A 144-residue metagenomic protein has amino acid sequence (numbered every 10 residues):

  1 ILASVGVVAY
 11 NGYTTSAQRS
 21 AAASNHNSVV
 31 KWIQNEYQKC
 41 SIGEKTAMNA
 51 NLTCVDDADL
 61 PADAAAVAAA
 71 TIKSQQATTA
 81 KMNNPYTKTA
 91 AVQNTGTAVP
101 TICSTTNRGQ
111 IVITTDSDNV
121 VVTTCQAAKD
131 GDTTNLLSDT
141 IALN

Functional and structural regions predicted by a protein language model:
I1-S28: Amphipathic alpha-helical segments typified by the pilin-like N-terminal helix that continues immediately C-terminal
G6-A9, I33, M82: A general marker of short, structured functional hotspots
S20-E44: Extended, polar beta-sheet/loop recognition surfaces of beta-rich domains that mediate binding to diverse ligands
N35-N144: Periplasmic/extracellular, small/polar-rich flexible segments of pilin-like filament-forming proteins
